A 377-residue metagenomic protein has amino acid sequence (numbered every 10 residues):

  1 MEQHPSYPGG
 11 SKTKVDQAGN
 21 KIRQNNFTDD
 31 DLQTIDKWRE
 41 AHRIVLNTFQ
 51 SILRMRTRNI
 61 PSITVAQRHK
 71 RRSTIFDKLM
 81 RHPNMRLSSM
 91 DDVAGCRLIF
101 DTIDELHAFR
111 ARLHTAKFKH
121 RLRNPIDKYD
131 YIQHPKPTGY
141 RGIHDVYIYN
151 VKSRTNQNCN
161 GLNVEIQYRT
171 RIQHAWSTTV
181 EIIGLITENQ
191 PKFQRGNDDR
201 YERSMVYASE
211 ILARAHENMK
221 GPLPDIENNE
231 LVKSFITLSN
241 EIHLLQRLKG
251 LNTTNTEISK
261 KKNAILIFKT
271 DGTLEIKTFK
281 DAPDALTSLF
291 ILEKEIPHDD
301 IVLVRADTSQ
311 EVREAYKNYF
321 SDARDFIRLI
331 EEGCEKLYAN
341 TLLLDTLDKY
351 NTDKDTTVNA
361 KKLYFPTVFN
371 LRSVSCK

Functional and structural regions predicted by a protein language model:
M1-I35, R39-A41, Q157-F268: An acidic, glycine-/histidine-flanked metal-binding catalytic module
F27-R81, G272-L274: Surface-exposed, low-hydrophobicity interaction/linker segments
M80-D91, I265-I267, F290-K294: Short, flexible, solvent-exposed loop/turn segments with mixed acidic/basic and small polar residues
D101-E105: Helix N-cap motif at beta-to-alpha junctions
L113, K119-R154: Short Gly/Thr-rich strand-loop-strand
T273-A282, D300-V304: A short, exposed loop/beta-hairpin motif centered on an aromatic-Gly-Thr core
D281-P297, S309: A short, charged, amphipathic alpha-helix used as a generic interaction element across diverse proteins
P297-T346: Short, mixed-charge low-complexity intrinsically disordered segments
